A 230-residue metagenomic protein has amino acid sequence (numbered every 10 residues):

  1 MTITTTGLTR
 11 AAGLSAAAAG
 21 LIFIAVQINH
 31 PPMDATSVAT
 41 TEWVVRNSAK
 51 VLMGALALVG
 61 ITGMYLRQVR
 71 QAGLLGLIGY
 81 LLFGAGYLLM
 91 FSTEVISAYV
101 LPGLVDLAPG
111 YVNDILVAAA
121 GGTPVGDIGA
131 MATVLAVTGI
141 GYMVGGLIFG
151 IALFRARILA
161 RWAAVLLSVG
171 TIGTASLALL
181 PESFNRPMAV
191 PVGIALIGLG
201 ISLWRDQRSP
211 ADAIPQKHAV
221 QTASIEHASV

Functional and structural regions predicted by a protein language model:
M1-V230: Hydrophobic, aromatic-enriched alpha-helical segments typical of multi-pass transmembrane helices
